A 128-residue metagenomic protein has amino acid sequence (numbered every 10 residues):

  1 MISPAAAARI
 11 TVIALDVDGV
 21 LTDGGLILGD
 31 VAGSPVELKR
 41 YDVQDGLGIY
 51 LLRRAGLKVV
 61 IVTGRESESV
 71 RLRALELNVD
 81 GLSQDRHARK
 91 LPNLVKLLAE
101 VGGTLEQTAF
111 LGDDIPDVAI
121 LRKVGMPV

Functional and structural regions predicted by a protein language model:
M1-K58: Active-site neighborhood of HAD-like aspartate-dependent phosphohydrolases
G25-V31, R71-V79: Short, basic/glycine-rich phosphate-binding loops at helix/coil junctions that contact nucleotide phosphates
I49-R54, V95-G102, R122: Surface-exposed amphipathic alpha-helices with a cationic face
I49-R73, L82-D85: Substrate-recognition element of Asp-dependent hydrolases with the DxDx(T/V) motif
G56-V60, D80-G81, E106-T108, R122-M126: Short active-site oxyanion
V70, D113-G125: Acidic, divalent-metal-coordinating active-site segment for phosphoryl/phosphodiester hydrolysis, typified by short
D85-L91: Short, acidic/turn-prone active-site loops that include or flank metal/cofactor- and phosphate-binding residues
L91-V118: Conserved Lys-Pro-Asp/Glu-containing loop-to-beta segment of HAD-superfamily phosphomonoesterases, centered on
